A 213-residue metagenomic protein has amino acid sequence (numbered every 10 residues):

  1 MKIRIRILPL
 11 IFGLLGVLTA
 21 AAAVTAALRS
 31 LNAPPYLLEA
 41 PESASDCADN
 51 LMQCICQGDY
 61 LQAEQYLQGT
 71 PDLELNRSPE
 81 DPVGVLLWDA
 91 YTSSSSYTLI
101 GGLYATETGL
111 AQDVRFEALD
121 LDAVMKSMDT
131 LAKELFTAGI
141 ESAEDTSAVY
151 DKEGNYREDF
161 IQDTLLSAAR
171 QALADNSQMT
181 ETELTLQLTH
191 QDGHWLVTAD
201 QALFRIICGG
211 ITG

Functional and structural regions predicted by a protein language model:
M1-V17: N-terminal Sec-pathway targeting helices
V17-A27: Hydrophobic alpha-helical membrane-insertion segments, chiefly the h-region of N-terminal signal peptides
S30-T106, A123-M125: Core segments of small alpha/beta cavity-forming domains
D81-V85, T164-Q171: Short Pro/Gly-enriched beta-strand edge/turn motifs at strand-loop
A105-G109, D192: Residue-level signal for tight coil/turn positions that link beta-strands
T108-A118: A short hydrophobic beta-strand element
E117-L135, N176, C208: Short, cysteine-centered beta-strand-loop-beta hairpins and adjacent loop/turn segments enriched in charged/polar
E134-Y156, A172-G213: Short beta-strand edge/turn micro-motifs at domain boundaries
